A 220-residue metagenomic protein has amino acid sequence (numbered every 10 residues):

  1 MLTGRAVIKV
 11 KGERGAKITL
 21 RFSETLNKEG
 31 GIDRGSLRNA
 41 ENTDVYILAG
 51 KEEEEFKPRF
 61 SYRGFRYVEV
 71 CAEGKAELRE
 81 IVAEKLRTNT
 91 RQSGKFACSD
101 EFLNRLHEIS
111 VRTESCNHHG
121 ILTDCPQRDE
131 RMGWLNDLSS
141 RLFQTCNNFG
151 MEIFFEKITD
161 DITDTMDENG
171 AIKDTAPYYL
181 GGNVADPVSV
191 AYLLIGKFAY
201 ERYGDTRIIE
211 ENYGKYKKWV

Functional and structural regions predicted by a protein language model:
M1-Q127, N136-D137, I153-E156, I172-Y178 (+2 more regions): Extracellular/oxidizing-compartment recognition motifs
V7, G64, Q144, I158 (+1 more regions): Short, hydrophobic/aromatic alpha-helical segments in well-folded domains
K28-E41, G150-V220: Helix-terminus loop motifs that line ligand-binding clefts
T113, Q144, D161, T165: Residues that form generic nucleotide/phosphate-binding pockets
Q127-M132, G182-N183: A glycine-rich, coil/turn loop motif that links secondary-structure elements
M132-L135, G214: An alpha-helix initiation/capping motif
W134-L138, N147, A185-S189: An alpha-helical repeat/solenoid feature that recognizes helix-turn-helix modules
